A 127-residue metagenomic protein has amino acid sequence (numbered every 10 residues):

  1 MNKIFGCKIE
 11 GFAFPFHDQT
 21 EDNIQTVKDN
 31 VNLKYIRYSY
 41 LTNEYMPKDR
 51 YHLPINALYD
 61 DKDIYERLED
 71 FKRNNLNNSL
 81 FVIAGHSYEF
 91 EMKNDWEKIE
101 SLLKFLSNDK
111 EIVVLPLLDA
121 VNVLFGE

Functional and structural regions predicted by a protein language model:
M1-L68, D95-K98: Catalytic domains of cell-wall/extracellular-matrix polysaccharide-remodeling enzymes, centered on de-N-acetylation
N2-I4, N32-E44, G85-E127: C-terminal domain-boundary segment and adjacent tail
E10-G11, V82, V113: A structural signal for isolated positions on well-ordered beta-strands in alpha/beta enzyme cores
Y45, R73-N77: A structural signal for short secondary-structure junctions
L68-R73, L103: Short amphipathic alpha-helices and their capping/turn segments at secondary-structure boundaries
N77-N78, I112: Short, high-confidence coil segments that cap the C-terminus of an alpha-helix and link into the following beta-strand
N78-G85: Generic beta-sheet signal
